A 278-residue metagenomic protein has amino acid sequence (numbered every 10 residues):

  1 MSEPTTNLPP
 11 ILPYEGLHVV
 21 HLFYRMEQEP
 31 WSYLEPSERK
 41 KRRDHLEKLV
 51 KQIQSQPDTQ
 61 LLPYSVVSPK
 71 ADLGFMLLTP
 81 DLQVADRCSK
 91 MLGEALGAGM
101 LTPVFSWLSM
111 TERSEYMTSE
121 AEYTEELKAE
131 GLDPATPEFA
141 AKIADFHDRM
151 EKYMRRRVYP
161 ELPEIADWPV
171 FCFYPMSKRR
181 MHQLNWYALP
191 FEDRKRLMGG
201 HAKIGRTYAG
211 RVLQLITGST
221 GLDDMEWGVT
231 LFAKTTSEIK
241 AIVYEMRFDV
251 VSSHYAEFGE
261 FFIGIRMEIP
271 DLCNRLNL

Functional and structural regions predicted by a protein language model:
M1-K51, P80-A85, E112-K203, C273-L278: Short S/T/G/P-rich N-terminal loop/turn motif that feeds into the first structured element of a domain
S2-T5, Y14-E27, L222, E226-L278: C-terminal functional regions that serve as terminal interaction/effector modules
S2-T6, Q56-T59, G97, V104-W107 (+2 more regions): Polybasic/polar functional segments that serve as interface/processing modules
L22, V67-D81, E120, C172-M176 (+1 more regions): Short, well-ordered beta-strand segments in beta-rich or mixed alpha/beta enzyme and ligand-binding folds
E29-P30, H45-K90: Long, hydrophobic/aromatic-enriched structural stretches that serve as scaffold segments
S32, I53, L82-W107, A140-A144 (+2 more regions): An amphipathic, aromatic/His-enriched active-site/gating alpha helix that lines ligand/cofactor pockets
V50-A71, G99-R113, P160, H201-M225 (+2 more regions): Short, glycine- and small/hydrophobic-rich beta-strand elements in well-ordered beta-sheets
V66-V67, V84, G97-A98, E164-I165: Short, charge-rich binding segments
